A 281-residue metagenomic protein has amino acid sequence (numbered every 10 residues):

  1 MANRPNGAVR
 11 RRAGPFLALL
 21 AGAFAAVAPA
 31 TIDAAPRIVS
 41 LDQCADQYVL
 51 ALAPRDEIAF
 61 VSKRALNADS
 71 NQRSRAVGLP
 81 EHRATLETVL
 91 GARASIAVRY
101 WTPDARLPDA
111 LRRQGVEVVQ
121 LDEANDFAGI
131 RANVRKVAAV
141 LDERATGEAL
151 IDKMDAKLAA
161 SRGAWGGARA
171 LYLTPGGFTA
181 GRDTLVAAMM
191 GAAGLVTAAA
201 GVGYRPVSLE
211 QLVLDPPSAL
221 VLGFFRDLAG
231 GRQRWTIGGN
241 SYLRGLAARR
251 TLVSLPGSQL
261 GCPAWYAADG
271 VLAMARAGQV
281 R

Functional and structural regions predicted by a protein language model:
M1-R11: N-terminal secretory signal peptides that target proteins for export/translocation
P15-A28: Bacterial N-terminal signal peptides
P36-R37, A128-A139, E148, W165 (+1 more regions): Structured C-terminal subdomain patch of bacterial secreted/periplasmic proteins
P36-T102, G201, N240: A short, structured surface patch at a secondary-structure boundary
P36-V49, R144-L195: Basic- and aromatic-lined ligand-binding clefts that recognize polyanionic substrates
D42, W101, V202, G223-D227 (+1 more regions): Short secondary-structure boundary segments
K63-N67, R75-G78, A180-R205: Alpha-helical, coiled-coil/dimerization segments enriched in small aliphatic residues
R106, D122-K136, R169-L185, L228-G231: Extracytoplasmic ligand-binding site segments that recognize negatively charged/polar headgroups
